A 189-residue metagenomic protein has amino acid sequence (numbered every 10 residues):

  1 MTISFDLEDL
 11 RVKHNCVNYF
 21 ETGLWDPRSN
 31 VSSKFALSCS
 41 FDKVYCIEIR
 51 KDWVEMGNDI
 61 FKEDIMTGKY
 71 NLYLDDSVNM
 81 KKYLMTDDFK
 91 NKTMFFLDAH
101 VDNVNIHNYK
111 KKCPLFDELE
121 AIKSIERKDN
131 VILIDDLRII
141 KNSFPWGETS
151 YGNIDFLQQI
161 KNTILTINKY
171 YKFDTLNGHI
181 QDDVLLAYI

Functional and structural regions predicted by a protein language model:
T2-Y83: SAM cofactor-binding core of SAM-dependent methyltransferases, primarily the Rossmann-like beta-alpha-beta module
N18, F95-F96, I132-L133: Residue-level marker for buried hydrophobic side chains located in beta-strands that build the well-ordered beta-sheet
E21, E48, D98, D135-D136: Acidic active-site catalytic centers that drive phospho-/nucleotidyl reactions and related ester hydrolyses
A36, D59-F61, T86-D87, N108-K112 (+1 more regions): Short, glycine/charged-enriched secondary-structure capping and boundary segments
C39, D88-F89, K123-K128: Short, conserved loop/helix-junction motifs that constitute active-site signature segments in enzyme catalytic cores
K69-N71, T93, N130: Short, conserved active-site loop motifs that form the nucleotide-linked donor/cofactor pocket
D88-L97: Short SAM/SAH-binding signature in class I
V101-I189: C-terminal substrate-binding/active-site "lid" region of AdoMet-derived donor-dependent transferases
